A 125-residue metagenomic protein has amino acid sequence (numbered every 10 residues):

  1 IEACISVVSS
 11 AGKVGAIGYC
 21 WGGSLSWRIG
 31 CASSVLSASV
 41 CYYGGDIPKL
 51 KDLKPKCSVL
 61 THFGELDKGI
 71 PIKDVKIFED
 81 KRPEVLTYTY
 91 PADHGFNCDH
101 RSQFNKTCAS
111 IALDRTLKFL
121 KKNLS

Functional and structural regions predicted by a protein language model:
I1-S125: N-terminal cap/leader regions of alpha/beta-hydrolase-fold enzymes, predominantly small-molecule hydrolases
